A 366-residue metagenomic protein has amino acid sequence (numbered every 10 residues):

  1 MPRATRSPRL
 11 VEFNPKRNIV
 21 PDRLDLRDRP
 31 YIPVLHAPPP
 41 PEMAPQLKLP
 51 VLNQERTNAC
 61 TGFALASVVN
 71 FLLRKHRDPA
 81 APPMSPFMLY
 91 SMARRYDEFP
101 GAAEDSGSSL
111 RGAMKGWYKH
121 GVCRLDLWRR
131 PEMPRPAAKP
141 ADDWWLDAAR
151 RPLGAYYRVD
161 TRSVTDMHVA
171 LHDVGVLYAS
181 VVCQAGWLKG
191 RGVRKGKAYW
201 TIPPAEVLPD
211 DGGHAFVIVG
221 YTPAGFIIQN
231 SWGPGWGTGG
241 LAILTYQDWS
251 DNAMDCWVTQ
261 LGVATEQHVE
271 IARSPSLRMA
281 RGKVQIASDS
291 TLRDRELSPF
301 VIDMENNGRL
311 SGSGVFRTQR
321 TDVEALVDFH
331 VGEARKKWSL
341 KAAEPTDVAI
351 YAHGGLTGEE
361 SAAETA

Functional and structural regions predicted by a protein language model:
M1-F13, A66-N70, R95-Q229, P234-P275: Predominantly the structural core of cysteine protease catalytic domains
M1-M43, L261-Q285: N-terminal zymogen propeptides
P33-P38, F63, A185-K189: Long, low-complexity N-terminal extensions
P41-P50, P83-F99, A148-R150: Short, conserved helix/loop micro-motifs enriched in His/Cys and acidic residues
Q46-M88, D105-K119: Active-site-adjacent structural elements in enzyme catalytic domains
K48-T57, G101-D105, V315-T318, H353-S361: Conserved aromatic-histidine-acidic binding/catalytic patches
C60, W117, A179, Y351 (+1 more regions): A residue-level signal for conserved active-site and pocket-lining positions in enzyme catalytic cores
Q267-A366: Flexible, membrane-associating and regulatory peripheral segments of lipid-active enzymes
